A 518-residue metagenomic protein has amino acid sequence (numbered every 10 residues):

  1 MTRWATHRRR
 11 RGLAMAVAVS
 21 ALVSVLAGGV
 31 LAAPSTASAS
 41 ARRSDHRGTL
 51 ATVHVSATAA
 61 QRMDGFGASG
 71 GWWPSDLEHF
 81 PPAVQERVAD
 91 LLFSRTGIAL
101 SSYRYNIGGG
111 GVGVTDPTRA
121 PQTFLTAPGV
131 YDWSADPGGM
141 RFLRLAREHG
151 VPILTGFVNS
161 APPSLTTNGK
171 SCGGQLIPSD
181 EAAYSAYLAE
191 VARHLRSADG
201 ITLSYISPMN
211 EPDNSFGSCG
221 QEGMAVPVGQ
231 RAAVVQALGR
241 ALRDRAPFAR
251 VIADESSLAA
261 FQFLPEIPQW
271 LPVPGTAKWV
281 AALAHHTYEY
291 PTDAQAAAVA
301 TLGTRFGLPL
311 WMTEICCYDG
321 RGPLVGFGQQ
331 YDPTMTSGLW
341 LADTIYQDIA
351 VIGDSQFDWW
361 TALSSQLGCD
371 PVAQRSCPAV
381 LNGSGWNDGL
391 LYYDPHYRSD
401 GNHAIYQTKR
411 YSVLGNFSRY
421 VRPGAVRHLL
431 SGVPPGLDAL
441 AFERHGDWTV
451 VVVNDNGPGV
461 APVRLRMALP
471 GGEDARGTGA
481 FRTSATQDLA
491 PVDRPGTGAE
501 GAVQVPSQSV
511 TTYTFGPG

Functional and structural regions predicted by a protein language model:
M1-V19, A298: N-terminal export and membrane-targeting signals
L26-R47, R245: C-terminal region of N-terminal signal peptides and the immediate post-cleavage residues of exported proteins
G48-S204, P208, G223-V228, A232 (+2 more regions): N-terminal catalytic cores of secreted or lumenal carbohydrate-active enzymes
D64-G70, L100-I107, G111, I153-V158 (+6 more regions): Structural recognition of the beta-strand scaffold that forms the well-ordered cores of secreted hydrolase catalytic
A183-E190, H194-D199, P212-R321: Active-site neighborhood of glycoside hydrolase catalytic domains
M312-V413, H428-G432: Aromatic/acidic polysaccharide-binding cleft in carbohydrate-active enzymes
R419, G432-D474, Q508: Carbohydrate-binding surface patches
D493-G518: C-terminal beta-strand-rich structural cap/linker in extracellular carbohydrate-active enzymes
